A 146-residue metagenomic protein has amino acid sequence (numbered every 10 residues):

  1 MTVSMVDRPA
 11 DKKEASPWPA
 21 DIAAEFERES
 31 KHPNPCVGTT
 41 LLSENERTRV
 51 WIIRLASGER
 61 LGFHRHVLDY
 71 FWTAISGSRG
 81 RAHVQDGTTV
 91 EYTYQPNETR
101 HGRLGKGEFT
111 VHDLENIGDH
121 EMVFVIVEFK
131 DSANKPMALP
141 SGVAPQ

Functional and structural regions predicted by a protein language model:
T2-I52, A82-V84, T89-V111, E115 (+2 more regions): A short, N-terminal "cap"/entry segment at the start of jelly-roll beta-barrel domains of the cupin/DSBH fold
E44-E46, I53-L68: Short, surface-exposed binding/anchoring microloops in extracellular/periplasmic proteins
H66-D86: Glycine- and acidic-residue-biased ligand/ion/polar-headgroup-sensing regions
F71-A74, G102, F124-V125: Active-site scaffold segments
